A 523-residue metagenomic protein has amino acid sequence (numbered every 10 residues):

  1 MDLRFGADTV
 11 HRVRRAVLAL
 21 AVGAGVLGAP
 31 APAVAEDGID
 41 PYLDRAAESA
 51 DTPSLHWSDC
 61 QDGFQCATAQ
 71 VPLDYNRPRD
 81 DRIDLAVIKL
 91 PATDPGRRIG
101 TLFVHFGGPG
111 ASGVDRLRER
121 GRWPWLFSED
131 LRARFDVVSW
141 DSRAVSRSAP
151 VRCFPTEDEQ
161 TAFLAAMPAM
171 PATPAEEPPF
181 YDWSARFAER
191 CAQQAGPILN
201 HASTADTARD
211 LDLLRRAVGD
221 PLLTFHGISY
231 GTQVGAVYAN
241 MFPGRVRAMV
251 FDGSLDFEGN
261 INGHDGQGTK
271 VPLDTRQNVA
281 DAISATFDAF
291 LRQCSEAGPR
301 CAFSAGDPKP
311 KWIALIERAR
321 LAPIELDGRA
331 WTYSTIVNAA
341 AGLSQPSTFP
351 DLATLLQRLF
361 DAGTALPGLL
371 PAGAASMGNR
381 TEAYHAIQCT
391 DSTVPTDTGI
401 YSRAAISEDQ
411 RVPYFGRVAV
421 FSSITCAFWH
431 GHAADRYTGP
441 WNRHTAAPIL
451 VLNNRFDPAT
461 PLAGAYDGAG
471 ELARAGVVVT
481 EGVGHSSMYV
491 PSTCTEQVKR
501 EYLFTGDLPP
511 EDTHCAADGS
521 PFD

Functional and structural regions predicted by a protein language model:
D2-L18, A31-A169, P174-E177, A208 (+6 more regions): Catalytic-loop region of hydrolases
C153, E157-L164, F242-D307, A339 (+2 more regions): A catalytic-pocket lid/entrance helix-loop region that shapes and gates access to the active site across common
Q193-P197, A208-L222: Conserved acidic catalytic loop of the alpha/beta-hydrolase fold
T232-P243: Short glycine-enriched nucleophile-adjacent loop and the immediately C-terminal alpha-helix near the catalytic center
G306-A447, P491, Q497: Alpha/beta-hydrolase fold active-site neighborhood
P458-A463: Conserved alpha/beta-hydrolase "acid-adjacent" motif
E481-S487: Histidine-bearing beta->alpha loop at or near hydrolase active sites
